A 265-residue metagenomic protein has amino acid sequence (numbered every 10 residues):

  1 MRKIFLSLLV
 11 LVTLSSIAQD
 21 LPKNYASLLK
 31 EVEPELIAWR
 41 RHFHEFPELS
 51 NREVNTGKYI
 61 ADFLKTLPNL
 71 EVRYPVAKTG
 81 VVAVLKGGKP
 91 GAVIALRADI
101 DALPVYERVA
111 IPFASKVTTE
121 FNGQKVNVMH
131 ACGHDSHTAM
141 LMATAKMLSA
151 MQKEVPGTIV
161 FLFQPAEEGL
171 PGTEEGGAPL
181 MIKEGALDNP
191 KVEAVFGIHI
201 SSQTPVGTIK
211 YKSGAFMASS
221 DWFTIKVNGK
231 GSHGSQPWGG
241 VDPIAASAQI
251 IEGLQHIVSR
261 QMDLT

Functional and structural regions predicted by a protein language model:
I4-T13: Sec-dependent N-terminal signal peptides
L6, L103-V105, T138-A139, Q203 (+1 more regions): General alpha-helical segment detector with a strong preference for membrane-spanning helices and helix-boundary regions
L14-A18: Sec/Tat signal peptide C-region and signal peptidase I cleavage site
Q19-H130, A139-P156, V160: Acidic/His- and Gly-rich active-site-bordering loop/insert found across diverse amide/peptide-bond hydrolases
L67-E71, R260-T265: Short secondary-structure junctions
T118-M129, D135-S136, L148, K153-L264: Histidine/acidic-residue-rich, glycine-tolerant segments that coordinate divalent metal ions
